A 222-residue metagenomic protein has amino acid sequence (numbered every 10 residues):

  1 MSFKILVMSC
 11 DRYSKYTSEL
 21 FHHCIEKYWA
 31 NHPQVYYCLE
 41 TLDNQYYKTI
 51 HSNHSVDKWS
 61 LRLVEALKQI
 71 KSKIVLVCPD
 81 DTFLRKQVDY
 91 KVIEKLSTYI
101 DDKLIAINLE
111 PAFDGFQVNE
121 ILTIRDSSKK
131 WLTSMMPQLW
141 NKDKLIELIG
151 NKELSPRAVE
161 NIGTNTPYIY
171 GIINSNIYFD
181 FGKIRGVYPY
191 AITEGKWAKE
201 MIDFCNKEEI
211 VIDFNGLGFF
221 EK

Functional and structural regions predicted by a protein language model:
M1-I74: N-terminal anchoring/stem segment of glycosyltransferases
Y36-C38, V75-V77, I105-E110, L139 (+2 more regions): A structural signal for short, well-ordered beta-strand segments and their strand-loop junctions that often border
K73-R85: Short beta-strand-to-loop acidic/aromatic patch adjacent to the donor-nucleotide binding site
K86-F116: Conserved donor-nucleotide/metal-binding helix-loop-beta segment in metal-dependent transferases, i.e., the alpha-helix
Q117-K130, K144: Short, flexible, basic/aromatic active-site loop/helix in glycosyltransferases
L132-A198: Catalytic core and acceptor-binding pocket of nucleotide-sugar-dependent glycosyltransferases
Y188-K222: Hydrophobic helical membrane-anchoring modules
